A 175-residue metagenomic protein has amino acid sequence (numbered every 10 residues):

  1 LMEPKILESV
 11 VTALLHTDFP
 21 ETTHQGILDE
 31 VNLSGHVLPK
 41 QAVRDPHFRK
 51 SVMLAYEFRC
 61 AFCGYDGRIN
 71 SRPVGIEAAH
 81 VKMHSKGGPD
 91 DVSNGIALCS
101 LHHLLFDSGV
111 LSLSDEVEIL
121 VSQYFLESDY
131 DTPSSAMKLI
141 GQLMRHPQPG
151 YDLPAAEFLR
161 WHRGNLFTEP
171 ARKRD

Functional and structural regions predicted by a protein language model:
L1, L33-P39, Q142-P147: Charged, low-complexity surface segments at secondary-structure and domain boundaries
L1-L33, E116-S122, S128-D131, A136: Mixed-charge, low-complexity interaction segments
I6-L7, P20-T23, F48, Y151 (+1 more regions): Alpha-helical structural motif
V10-D66, K82-S93, A171: Short, charged surface segments at domain edges that flank catalytic/cofactor-binding sites
V43, R68, R72, I76-D175: A detector for short metal-coordination/catalytic motifs
